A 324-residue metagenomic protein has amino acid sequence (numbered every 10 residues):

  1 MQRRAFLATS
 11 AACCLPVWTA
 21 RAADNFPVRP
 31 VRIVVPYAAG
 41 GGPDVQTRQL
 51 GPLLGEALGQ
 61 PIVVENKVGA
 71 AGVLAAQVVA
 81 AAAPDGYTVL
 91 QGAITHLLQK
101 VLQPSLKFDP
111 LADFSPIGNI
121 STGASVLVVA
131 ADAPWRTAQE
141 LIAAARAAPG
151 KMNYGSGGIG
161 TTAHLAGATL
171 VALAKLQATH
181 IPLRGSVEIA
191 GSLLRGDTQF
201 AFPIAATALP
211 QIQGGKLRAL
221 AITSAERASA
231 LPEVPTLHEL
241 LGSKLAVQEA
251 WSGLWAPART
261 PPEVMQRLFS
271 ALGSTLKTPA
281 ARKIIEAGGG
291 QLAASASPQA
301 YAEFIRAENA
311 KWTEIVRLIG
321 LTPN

Functional and structural regions predicted by a protein language model:
A5-A22: N-terminal export signals
A22-L111, K151, K175-I204, Q211 (+2 more regions): N-terminal (or domain-start) structured segment
V28-P30, L176, G214, P262-N324: An extracytoplasmic/periplasmic, membrane-proximal ligand-sensing/linker region
V31-I33, G40, T47, V64 (+13 more regions): Residue-level signal for nonpolar/aromatic packing positions in well-ordered secondary structure
A38-G40, I94-T95, S125, A130-W135 (+5 more regions): Short coil/turn segments
A81-G86, V101-E188, L237, W251-I284: Hinge/capping helix and adjacent helix->loop/strand transition within the periplasmic-binding protein
L209-K277, A307-A310: C-terminal lobe and pocket-closing loops of periplasmic/extracytoplasmic Venus-flytrap solute-binding proteins
